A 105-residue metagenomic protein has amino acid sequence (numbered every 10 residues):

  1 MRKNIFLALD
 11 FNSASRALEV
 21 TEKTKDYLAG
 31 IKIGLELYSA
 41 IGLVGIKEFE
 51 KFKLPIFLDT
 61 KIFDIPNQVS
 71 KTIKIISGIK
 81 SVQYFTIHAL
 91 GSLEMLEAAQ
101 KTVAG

Functional and structural regions predicted by a protein language model:
M1-S92, A98-A104: Conserved N-terminal beta1-alpha1 strand-loop-helix module at the mouth
